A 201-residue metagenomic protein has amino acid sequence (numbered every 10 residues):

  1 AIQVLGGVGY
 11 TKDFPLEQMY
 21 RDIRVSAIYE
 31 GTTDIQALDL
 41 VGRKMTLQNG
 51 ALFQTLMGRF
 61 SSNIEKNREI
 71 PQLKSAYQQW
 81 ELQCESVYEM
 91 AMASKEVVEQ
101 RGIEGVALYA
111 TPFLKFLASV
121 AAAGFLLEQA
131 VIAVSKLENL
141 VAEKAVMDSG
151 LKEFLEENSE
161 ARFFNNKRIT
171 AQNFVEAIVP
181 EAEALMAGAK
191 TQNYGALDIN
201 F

Functional and structural regions predicted by a protein language model:
A1-T55, N166-L197: Alpha-helix capping/hinge segments and adjacent helical runs
L47, S62-F201: C-terminal amphipathic alpha-helical interaction region
